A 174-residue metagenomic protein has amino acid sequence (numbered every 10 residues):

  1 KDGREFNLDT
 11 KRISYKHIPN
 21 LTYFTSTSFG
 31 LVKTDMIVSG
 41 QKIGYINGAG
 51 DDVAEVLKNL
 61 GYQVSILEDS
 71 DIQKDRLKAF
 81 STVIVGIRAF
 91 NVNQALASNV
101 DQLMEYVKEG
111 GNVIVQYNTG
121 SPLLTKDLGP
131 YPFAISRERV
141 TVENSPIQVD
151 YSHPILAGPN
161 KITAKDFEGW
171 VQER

Functional and structural regions predicted by a protein language model:
K1-D2: Beta-strand-rich binding/interaction modules
E5-G86, R139-T141: Aromatic-Pro/Gly-enriched surface loop or interdomain linker that acts as a lid/target-recognition segment
R88-E168, Q172: A glycine-rich, often tryptophan-bearing local segment used as a flexible ligand/cofactor-contacting loop or short
